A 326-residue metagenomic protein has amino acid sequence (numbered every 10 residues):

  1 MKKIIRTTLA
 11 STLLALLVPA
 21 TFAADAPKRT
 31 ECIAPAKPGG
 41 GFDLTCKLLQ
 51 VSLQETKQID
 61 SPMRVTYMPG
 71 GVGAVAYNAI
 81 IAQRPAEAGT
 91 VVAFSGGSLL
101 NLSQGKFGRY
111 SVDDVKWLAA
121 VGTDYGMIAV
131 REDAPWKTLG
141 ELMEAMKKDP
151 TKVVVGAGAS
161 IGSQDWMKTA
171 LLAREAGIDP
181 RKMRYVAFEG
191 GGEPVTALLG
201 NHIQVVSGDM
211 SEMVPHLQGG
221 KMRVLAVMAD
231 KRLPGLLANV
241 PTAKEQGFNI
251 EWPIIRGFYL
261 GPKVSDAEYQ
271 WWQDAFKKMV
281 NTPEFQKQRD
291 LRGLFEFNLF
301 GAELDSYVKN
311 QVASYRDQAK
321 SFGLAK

Functional and structural regions predicted by a protein language model:
M1-R6: Positively charged n-region of N-terminal signal peptides that target proteins for export
T8-A20: Bacterial N-terminal signal peptides
A23-D114, I178-V205, E296-L299, S321-K326: N-terminal (or domain-start) structured segment
A26-K28, E55-I59, A79-T90, L102-E193 (+2 more regions): Hinge/capping helix and adjacent helix->loop/strand transition within the periplasmic-binding protein
P27, D266-K326: An extracytoplasmic/periplasmic, membrane-proximal ligand-sensing/linker region
K37-G39, G96, R131-W136, G158-S163 (+4 more regions): Short coil/turn segments
P69, T151-K152, A157-S160, Q164-N239: Ligand-binding pocket segment of bilobal, Venus flytrap-like solute-binding proteins
E212-N281, N310-A313: C-terminal lobe and pocket-closing loops of periplasmic/extracytoplasmic Venus-flytrap solute-binding proteins
